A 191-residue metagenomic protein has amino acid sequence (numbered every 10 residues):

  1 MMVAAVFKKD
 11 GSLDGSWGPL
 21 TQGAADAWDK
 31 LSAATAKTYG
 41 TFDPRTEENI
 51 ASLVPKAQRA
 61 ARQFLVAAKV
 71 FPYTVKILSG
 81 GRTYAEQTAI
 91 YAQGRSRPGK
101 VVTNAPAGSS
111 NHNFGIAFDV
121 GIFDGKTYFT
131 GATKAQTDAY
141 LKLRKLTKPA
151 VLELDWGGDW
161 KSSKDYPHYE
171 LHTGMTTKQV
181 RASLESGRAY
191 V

Functional and structural regions predicted by a protein language model:
M1-G23, A33-K37, D159-W160: Short acidic, glycine/serine/threonine-rich helix-capping segments at coil-helix boundaries
V6, A60-F71, K142-L154: Generic non-transmembrane alpha-helical segments
D10-L13, R45-K56, T127-T137: Second-shell loop/turn segments in exported
L13, P72-R82, E153-S162: Surface-exposed patches in mature extracellular/periplasmic domains of secreted proteins
P19-L20, I77-A92: Acidic helix-start/capping segments at beta-turn-to-alpha-helix junctions
T38-S79: Active-site acidic/histidine clusters and adjacent loop/turn architecture that either coordinate catalytic ions
G94-P106: Cytochrome P450 catalytic domain signature, combining two hallmark sequence patches
A105-V191: Catalytic cores and adjacent binding grooves of peptidoglycan-active enzymes
